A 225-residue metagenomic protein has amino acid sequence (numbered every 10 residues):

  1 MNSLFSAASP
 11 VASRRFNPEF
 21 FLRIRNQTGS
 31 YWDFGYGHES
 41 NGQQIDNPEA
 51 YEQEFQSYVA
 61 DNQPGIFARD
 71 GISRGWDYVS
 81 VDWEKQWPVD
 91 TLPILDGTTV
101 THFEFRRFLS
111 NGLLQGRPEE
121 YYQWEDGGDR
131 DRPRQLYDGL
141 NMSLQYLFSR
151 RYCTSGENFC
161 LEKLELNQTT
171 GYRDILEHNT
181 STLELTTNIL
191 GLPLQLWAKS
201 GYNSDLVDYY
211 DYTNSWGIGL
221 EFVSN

Functional and structural regions predicted by a protein language model:
M1-L176, W197-S200, D211-Y212: Outer-membrane pore/translocation modules
Y152, Y172-I175, T180-T187, G191-P193: Surface-exposed substrate-engagement region within the catalytic domains of secreted or surface-exposed extracellular
L196, T213-N225: Outer-membrane beta-barrel "beta-signal"
N203: Histidine-bearing beta->alpha loop at or near hydrolase active sites
L206-Y210: Short proline/glycine-enriched turn/loop segments at secondary-structure junctions
